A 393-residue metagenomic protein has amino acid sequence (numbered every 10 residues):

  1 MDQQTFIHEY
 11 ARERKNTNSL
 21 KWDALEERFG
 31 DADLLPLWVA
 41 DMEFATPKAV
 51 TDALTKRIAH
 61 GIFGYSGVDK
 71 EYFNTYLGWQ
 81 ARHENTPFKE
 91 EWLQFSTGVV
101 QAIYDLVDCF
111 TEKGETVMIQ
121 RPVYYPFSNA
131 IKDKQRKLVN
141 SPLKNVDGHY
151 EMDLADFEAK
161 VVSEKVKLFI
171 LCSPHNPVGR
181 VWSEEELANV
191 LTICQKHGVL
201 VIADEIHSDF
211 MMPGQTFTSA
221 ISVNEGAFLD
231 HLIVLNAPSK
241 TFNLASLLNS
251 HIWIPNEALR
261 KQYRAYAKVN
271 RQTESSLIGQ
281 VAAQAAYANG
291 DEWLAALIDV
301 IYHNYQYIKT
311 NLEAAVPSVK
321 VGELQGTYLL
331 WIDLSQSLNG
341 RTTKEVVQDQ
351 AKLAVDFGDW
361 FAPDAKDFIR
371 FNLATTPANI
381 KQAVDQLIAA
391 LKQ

Functional and structural regions predicted by a protein language model:
D2-G98, D105, Q393: N-terminal small-domain helix-loop-helix segment of the aminotransferase-like
L37, L54, Y76, L93 (+13 more regions): Generic structural signal for small/hydrophobic residues in well-ordered secondary structure, especially within
D52, E225-Y302, T310, L391: Conserved core segment of the aminotransferase class I/II
D108-L171: PLP-dependent aminotransferase-like
E115, R136, K196-L200, L229-D230: A short helix->loop->beta-strand "cap" motif at the edges of active sites that frequently abuts
N145-Q215: Active-site phosphate-binding strand-loop segment of PLP-dependent enzymes
Q284, V300-K309, V321-L334: Conserved glycine-rich beta-strand-loop-beta hairpin in the small C-terminal domain of fold type I
S337, V346-V355, F361-Q393: PLP-dependent enzyme catalytic core of the Aspartate aminotransferase-like
